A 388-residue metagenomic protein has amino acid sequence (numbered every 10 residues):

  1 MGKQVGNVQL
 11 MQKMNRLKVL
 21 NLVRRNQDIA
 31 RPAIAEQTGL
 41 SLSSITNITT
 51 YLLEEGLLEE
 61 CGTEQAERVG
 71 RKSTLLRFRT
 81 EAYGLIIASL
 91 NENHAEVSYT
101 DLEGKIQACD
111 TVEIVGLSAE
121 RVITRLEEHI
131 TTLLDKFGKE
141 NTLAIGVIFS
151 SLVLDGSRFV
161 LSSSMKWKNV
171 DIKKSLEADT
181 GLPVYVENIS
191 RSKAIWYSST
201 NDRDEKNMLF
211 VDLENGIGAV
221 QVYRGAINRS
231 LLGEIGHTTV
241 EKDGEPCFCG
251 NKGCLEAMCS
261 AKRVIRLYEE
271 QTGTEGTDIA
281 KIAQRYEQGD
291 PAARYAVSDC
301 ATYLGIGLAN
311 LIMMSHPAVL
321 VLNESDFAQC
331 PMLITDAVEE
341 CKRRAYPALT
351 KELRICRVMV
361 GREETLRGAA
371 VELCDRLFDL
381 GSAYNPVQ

Functional and structural regions predicted by a protein language model:
M1-R31, E36: Extreme N-terminal segment that seeds HTH/winged-HTH DNA-binding domains in transcriptional regulators
V8, K13, N21-R24, Y185-T200 (+1 more regions): Glycine-rich phosphate-binding/hydrolytic loop that grips phosphoryl groups
Q37-S41, P317-E340: Glycine-rich phosphate-binding loops at beta-strand->alpha-helix junctions
E60-L85, V184-M208: Conserved phosphate-binding catalytic cores of ATP/NTP-utilizing and phosphoryl-transfer enzymes
G70-A108, L209-Y223: Gly/Thr-rich phosphate-binding beta-strand-loop-beta motif of the actin/hexokinase/Hsp70
I106-N207, P331-R343: Glycine-rich phosphate-binding loop and adjoining helix at the ATP-binding site of ATP-dependent phosphoryl-transfer
C109-T111, S118, T180-Q284: Glycine/GP-enriched mid-protein hinge/lid loop-to-helix segment characteristic of carbohydrate kinases
L255-V321: A mobile "lid/hinge" subdomain adjacent to the ATP/sugar-phosphate binding pocket shared across diverse ATP-dependent
